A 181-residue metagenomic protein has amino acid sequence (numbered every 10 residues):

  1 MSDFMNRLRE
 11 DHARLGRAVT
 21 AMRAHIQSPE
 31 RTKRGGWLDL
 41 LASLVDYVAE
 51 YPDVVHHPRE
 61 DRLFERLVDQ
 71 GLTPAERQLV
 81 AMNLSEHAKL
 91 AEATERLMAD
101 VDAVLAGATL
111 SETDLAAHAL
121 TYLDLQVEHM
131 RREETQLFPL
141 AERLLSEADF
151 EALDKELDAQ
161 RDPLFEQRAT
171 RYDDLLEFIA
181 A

Functional and structural regions predicted by a protein language model:
M1-A181: Small-residue-biased structural context
